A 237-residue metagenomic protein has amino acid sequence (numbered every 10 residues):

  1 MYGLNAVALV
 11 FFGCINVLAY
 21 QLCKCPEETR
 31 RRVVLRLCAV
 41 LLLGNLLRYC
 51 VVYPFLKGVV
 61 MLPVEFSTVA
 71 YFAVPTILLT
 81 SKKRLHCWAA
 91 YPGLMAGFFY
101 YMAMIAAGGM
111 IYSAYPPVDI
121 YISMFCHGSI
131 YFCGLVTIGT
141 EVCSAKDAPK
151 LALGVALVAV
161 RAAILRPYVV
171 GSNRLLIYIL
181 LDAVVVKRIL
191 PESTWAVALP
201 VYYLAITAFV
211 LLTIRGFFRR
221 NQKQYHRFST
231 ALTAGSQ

Functional and structural regions predicted by a protein language model:
M1-F72, T76: Early transmembrane hairpin module of multi-pass membrane proteins
M1-V10, K146-L157, Y168-I214: Membrane-interface transmembrane-helix boundary segments in multi-pass integral membrane proteins
V7-A19, T68-L79, C126-T140, L199-R215: Hydrophobic cores of alpha-helical transmembrane segments in multi-pass inner/ER membrane proteins, independent
L22-V34, L79-C87, G139-K150, K223: Membrane-interface helix-boundary motifs at transmembrane edges
L41-C50, G93-A106, V155-P167: Aromatic-anchored segments of alpha-helical transmembrane domains
A73, L78-I138: Membrane-proximal helix-loop-helix units in multi-pass membrane proteins
A114-Y121, E141-L157: Membrane-helix boundary/juxtamembrane motif in polytopic membrane proteins
R220-Q237: Short, highly charged, low-complexity non-transmembrane loops/tails of multi-pass membrane proteins
